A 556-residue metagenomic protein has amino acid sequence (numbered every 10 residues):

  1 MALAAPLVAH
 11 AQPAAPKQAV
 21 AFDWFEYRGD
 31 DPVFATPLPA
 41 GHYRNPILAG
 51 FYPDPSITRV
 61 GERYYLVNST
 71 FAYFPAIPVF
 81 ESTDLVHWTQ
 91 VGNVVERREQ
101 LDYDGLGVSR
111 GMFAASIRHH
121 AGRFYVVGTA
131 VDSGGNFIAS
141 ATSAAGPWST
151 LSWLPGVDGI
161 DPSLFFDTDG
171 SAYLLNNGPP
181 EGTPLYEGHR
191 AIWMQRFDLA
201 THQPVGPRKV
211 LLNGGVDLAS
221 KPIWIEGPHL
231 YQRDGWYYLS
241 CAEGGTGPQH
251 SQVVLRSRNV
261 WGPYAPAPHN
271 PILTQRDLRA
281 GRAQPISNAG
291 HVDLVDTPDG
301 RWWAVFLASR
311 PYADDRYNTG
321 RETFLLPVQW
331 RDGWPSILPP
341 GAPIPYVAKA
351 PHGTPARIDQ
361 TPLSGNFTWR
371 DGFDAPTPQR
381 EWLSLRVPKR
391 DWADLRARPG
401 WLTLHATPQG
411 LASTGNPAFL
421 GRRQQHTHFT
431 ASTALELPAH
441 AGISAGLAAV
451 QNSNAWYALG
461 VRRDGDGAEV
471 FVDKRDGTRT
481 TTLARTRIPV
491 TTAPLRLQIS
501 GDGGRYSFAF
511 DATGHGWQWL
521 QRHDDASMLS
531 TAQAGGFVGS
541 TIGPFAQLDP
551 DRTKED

Functional and structural regions predicted by a protein language model:
M1-A11: N-terminal export signals
Q12-D556: Carbohydrate-active catalytic/glycan-binding domains of CAZyme proteins, especially the secreted or lumenal ectodomains
